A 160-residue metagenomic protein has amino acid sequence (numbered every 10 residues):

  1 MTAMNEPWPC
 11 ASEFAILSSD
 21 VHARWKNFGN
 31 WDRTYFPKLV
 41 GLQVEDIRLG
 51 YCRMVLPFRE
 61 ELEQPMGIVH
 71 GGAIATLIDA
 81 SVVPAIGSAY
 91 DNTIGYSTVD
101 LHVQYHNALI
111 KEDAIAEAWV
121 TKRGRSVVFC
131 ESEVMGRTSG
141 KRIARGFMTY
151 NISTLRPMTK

Functional and structural regions predicted by a protein language model:
M1-K160: Terminal targeting signals and extreme-terminal segments of soluble enzymes
